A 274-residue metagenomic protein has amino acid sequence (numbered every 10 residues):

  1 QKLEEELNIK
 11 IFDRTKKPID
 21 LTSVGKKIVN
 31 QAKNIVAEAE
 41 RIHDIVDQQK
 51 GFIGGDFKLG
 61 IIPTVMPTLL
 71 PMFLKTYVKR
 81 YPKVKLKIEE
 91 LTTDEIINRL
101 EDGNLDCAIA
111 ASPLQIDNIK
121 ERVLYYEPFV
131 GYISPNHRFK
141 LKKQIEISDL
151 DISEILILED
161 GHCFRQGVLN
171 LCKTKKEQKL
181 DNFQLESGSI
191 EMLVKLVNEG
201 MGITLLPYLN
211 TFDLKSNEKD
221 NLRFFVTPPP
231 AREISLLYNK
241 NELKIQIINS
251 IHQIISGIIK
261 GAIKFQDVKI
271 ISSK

Functional and structural regions predicted by a protein language model:
E4-L21: A short LG(V/I)-centered, amphipathic sequence patch enriched for acidic residue(s) preceding the LG motif
E6-L7, I28-K50, I251, A262-F265: Alpha-helical linker/hinge and terminal dimerization helices associated with HTH transcriptional regulators
N30, Q49, M72-T76, T93-I133 (+3 more regions): Short beta-strand-centered segments that line the small-molecule binding cleft or hinge of alpha/beta clamshell
G54-D117, Q178, S187-S189: Central regulatory/effector-binding core of bacterial HTH transcription factors
L69, N221-K264: A late-sequence structural motif
T92-L105, A110-A111, G161-N221: Hydrophobic hinge/microswitch elements
N118-I155: Flexible hinge/capping segments at coil-to-helix
E154-K176, K244-I248, H252, I259-I271: Secondary-structure junction motif
